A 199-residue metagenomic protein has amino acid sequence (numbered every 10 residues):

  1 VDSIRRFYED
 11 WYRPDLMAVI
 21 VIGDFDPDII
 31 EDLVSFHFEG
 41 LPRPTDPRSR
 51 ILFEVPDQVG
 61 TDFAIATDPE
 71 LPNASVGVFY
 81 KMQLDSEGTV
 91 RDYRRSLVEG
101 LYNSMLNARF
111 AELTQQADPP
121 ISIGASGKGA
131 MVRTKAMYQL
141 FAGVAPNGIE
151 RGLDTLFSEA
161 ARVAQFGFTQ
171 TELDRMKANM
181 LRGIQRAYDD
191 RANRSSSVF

Functional and structural regions predicted by a protein language model:
V1, L16-I22, P72-R94, F110-F199: M16 family metallopeptidases and their MPP-like homologs
S3-F36: Non-catalytic, conformational "gating/processing" segments within enzyme and secreted inhibitor domains
R6-Y8, A64-A66, A125-A130: Short beta-strand/turn micro-motifs at beta-sheet edges
E31-P47: Glycine-centered hinge/linker elements that transmit conformational signals in sensory and ligand-binding systems
V34-H37, Y102, L153-A160: Short amphipathic C-terminal alpha-helix that caps PH/PH-like domains
P44-D57, Q170-K177: A generic structural motif
V59-A66, Q185: Short, low-order "capping/linker" segments at domain edges
R95, E99-N103: Long, His/Glu/Asp-enriched segments that create or flank divalent metal/ion-associated functional microenvironments
